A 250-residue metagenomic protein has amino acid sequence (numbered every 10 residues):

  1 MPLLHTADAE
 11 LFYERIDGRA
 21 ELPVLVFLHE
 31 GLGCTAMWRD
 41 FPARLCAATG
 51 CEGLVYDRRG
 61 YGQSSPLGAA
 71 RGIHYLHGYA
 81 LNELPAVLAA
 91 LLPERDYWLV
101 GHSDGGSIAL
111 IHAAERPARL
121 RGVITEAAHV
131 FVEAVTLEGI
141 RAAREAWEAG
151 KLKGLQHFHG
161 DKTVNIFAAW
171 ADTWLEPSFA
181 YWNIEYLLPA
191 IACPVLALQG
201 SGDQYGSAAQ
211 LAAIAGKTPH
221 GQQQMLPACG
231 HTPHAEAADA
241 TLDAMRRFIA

Functional and structural regions predicted by a protein language model:
F12-L67: Conserved HGGG/HGGXW glycine-rich cap/lid loop of the alpha/beta-hydrolase fold
T49, V55-W98: Active-site loop/oxyanion-hole signature of alpha/beta-hydrolase fold enzymes
E94-E133: Conserved hydrolase catalytic core segment
W170-L187: Active-site nucleophile elbow and catalytic-triad environment of alpha/beta-hydrolase enzymes
I191, A197-Q199: Short beta-strand/loop motif that positions the catalytic acidic residue of the alpha/beta-hydrolase fold
G202-G206: Acidic catalytic loop of the alpha/beta-hydrolase fold
A208, G216-T232: Catalytic histidine neighborhood in serine/cysteine hydrolases with alpha/beta-hydrolase-type architecture
C229-L242: Catalytic histidine-centered segment of alpha/beta-hydrolase-like enzymes
